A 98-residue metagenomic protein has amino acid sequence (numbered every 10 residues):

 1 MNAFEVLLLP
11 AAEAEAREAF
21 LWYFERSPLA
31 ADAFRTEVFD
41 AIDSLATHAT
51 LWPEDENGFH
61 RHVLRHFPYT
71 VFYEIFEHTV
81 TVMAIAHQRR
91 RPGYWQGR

Functional and structural regions predicted by a protein language model:
M1-F59, F76-T79, W95-R98: Basic, Lys/Arg-enriched alpha-helical interface segments
H60-L64: Short acidic-hydrophobic surface loop/beta-edge motif
T70, E74-R98: Enriched for short, Lys/Arg-rich terminal
